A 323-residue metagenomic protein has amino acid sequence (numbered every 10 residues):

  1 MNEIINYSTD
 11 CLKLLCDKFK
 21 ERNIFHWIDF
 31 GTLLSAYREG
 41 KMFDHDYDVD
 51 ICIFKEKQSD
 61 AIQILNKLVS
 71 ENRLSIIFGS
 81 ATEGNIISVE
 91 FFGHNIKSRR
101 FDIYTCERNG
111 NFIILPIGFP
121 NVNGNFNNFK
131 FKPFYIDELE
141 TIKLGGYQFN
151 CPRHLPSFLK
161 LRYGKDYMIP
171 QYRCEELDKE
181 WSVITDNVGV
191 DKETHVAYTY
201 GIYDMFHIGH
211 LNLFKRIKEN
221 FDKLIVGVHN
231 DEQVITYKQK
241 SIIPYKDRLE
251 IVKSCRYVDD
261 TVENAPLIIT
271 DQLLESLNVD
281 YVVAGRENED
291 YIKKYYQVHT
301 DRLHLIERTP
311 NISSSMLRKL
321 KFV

Functional and structural regions predicted by a protein language model:
M1-D46, I53-E193, V323: The feature captures the alpha-helical scaffold/lid subdomain characteristic of nucleotidyltransferase
I24, V49-D50, Y147, V258-D260 (+1 more regions): Short active-site oxyanion
H45, V49-D60, I64, Y245-T261: Structural recognition of alpha->loop->beta junctions
D191-V323: Nucleotidyltransferase catalytic core that binds NTPs
